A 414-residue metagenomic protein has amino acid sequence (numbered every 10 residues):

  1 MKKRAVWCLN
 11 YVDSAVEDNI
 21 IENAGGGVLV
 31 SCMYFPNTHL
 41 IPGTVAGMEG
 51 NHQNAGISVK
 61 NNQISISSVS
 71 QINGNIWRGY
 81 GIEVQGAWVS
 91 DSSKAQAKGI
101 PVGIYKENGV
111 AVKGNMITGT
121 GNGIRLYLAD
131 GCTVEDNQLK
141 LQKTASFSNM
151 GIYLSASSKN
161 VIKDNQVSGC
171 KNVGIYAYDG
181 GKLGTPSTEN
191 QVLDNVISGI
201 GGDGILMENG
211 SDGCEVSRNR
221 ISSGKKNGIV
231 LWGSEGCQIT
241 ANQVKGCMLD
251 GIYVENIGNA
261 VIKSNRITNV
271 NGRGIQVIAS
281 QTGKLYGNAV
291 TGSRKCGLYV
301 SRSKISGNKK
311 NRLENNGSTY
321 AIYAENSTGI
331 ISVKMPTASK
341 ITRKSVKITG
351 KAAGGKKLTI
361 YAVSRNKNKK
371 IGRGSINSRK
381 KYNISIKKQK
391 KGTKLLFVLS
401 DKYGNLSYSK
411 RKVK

Functional and structural regions predicted by a protein language model:
M1, V6, N10-V12, V16 (+27 more regions): Parallel beta-helix/beta-solenoid
M1-L9, A24-C32, S67-Y80, K94-A95 (+10 more regions): Short glycine/acidic-rich loop motifs that flank beta-strands on beta-rich extracellular proteins
A5, V30, H39, G56 (+10 more regions): Predominantly soluble domains enriched in secretory-pathway, periplasmic, or organellar proteins
N19, N62, N115, N137 (+8 more regions): Consensus "Asn ladder" position of solenoid repeat domains
C32, I66, L141, D179 (+3 more regions): Residue-level signal for short segments within beta-strands and strand-turn junctions of well-structured beta-sheet
M33-Q53, V69-W77, G86-Y105, T144-F147 (+1 more regions): Intrinsically disordered, low-complexity Ser/Thr- and acidic-rich flexible linkers and loops, especially at boundaries
G329-K414: Ser/Thr-rich low-complexity repeats and stalk/linker segments
